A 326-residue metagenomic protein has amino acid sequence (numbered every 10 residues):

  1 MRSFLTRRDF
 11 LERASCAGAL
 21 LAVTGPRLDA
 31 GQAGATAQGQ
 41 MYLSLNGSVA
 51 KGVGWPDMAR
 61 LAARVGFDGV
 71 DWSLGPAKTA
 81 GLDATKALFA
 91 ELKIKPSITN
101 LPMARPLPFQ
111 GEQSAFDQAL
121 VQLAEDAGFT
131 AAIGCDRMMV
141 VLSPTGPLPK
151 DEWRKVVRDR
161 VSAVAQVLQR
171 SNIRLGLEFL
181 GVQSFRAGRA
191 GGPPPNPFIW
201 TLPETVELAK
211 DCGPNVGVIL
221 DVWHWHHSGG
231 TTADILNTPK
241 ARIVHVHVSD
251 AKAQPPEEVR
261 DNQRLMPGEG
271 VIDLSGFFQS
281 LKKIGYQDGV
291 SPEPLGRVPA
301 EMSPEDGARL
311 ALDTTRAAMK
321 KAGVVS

Functional and structural regions predicted by a protein language model:
M1-G18: N-terminal secretory signal peptides and thylakoid transit peptides that target proteins across membranes
G25-V53, R60-R64: C-terminal segment of N-terminal export signals and the immediately downstream linker at the start of the mature
M41-G47, V70-W72, P96-L101, M138-V140 (+4 more regions): Hydrophobic faces of well-ordered beta-strands that scaffold small-molecule active sites in alpha/beta enzyme cores
S48-G54, W72-D83, P106-F109, T145-P149 (+5 more regions): Acidic-and-aromatic substrate-binding clefts and catalytic sites of carbohydrate-active enzymes
A50-A62, F116-G128, S228-I235: Short, acidic/polar
A62, V70, F89, T130 (+6 more regions): Conserved, mostly hydrophobic/aromatic
D68, W72-R174, H224, Y286-Q287 (+3 more regions): Structural motif corresponding to the early beta-alpha repeats
G69, A163-V271: Acidic/histidine-rich catalytic cores of soluble enzymes
